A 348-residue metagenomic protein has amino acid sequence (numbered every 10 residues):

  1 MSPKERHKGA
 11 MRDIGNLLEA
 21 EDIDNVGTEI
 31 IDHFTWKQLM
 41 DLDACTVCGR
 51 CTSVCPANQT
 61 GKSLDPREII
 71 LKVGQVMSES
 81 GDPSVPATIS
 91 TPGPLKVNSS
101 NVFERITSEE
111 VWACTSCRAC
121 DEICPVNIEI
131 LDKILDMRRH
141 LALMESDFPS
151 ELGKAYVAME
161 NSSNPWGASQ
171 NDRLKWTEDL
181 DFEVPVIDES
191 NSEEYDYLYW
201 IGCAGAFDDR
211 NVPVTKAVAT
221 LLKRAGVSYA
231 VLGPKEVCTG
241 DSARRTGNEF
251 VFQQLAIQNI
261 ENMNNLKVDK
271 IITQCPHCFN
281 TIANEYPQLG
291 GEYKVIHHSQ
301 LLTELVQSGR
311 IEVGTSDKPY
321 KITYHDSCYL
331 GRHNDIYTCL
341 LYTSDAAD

Functional and structural regions predicted by a protein language model:
M1-D22: Membrane-embedded alpha-helical bundles of multi-pass integral membrane proteins
M1-K8, P56-L64, D132: Juxtamembrane/interface segments at transmembrane-helix termini
H33-L42, L64-I70, M77-Y286, L305-S308: Iron-sulfur-cluster electron-transfer modules
F207-V212, Y329-T338: Active-site glycine- and acidic-residue-rich loops that bind and position anionic ligands or nucleotide-like cofactors
H277-N280, Y286-Q300: Acidic, glycine-rich loop-and-beta core segments that form the ion-binding/anion-interacting portion of active sites
E292-G314: Short, flexible loop segments at boundaries between secondary-structure elements
Y324: Hydrophobic alpha-helical positions that pack around
Y342-D348: Conserved small/polar residues in nucleotide/adenosyl-binding loops
